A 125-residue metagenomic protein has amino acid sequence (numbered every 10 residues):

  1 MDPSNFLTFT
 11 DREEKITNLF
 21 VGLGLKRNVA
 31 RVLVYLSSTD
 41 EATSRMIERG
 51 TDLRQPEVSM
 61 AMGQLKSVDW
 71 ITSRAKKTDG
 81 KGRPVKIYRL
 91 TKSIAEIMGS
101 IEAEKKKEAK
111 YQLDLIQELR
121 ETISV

Functional and structural regions predicted by a protein language model:
M1-L23, D79: N-terminal leader segment of winged-helix/HTH proteins
T17-L53, E57: N-terminal helix-turn-helix DNA-binding core of bacterial DNA-binding proteins
N18-N28, T43, K76-M98: Short, cationic-aromatic polyanion-contact patches
D69: Glycine-centered, phosphate/nucleic-acid-interacting loop/turn motifs that mediate DNA/RNA or nucleotide
S73: Short beta-strand "wing" residues that participate in macromolecule-binding interfaces
K92-V125: Amphipathic alpha-helical dimerization/coiled-coil segments that flank or bridge DNA-binding/regulatory modules
